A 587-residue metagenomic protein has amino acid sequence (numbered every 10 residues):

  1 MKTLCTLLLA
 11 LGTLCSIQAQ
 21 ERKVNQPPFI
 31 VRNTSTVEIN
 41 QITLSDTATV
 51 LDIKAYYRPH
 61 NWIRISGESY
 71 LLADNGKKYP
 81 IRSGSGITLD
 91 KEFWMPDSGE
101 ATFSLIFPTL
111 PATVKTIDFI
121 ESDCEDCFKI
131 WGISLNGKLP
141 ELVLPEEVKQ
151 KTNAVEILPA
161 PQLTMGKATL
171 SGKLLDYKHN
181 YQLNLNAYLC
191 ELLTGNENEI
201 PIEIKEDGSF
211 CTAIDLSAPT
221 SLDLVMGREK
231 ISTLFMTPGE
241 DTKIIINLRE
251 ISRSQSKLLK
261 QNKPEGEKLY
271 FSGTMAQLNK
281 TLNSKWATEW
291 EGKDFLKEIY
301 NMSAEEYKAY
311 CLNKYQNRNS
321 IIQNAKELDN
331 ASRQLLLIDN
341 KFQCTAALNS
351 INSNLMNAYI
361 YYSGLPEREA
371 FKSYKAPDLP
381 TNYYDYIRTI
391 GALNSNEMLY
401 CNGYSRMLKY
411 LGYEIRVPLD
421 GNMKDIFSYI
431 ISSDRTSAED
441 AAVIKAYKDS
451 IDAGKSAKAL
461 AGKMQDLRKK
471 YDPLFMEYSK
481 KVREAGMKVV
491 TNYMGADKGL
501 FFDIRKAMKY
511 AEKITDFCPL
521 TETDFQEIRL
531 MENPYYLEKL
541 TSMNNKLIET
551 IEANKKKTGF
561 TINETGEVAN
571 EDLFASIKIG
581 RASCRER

Functional and structural regions predicted by a protein language model:
M1-K23: Bacterial Sec-dependent N-terminal signal peptides
E21-D46: Low-complexity, acidic Ser/Thr/Pro/Gly-rich terminal tails and inter-domain linkers that flank the onset of structured
I39-Q41, D90-P96, I106-F107, E199-I202 (+1 more regions): Beta-strand-rich interaction surfaces with strong enrichment in secreted/lumenal proteins
A48-R58: Short, well-ordered beta-strand segments enriched in hydrophobic/aromatic residues
I63-S85, E125-S134: Solvent-exposed beta-hairpin/edge-strand motifs
R82-I117, E121-C124: Short, solvent-exposed, Trp/other aromatic-anchored flexible loops in extracytoplasmic proteins
S85, G132-L328: A non-transmembrane, solvent-exposed segment enriched in polar/low-complexity residues
Q255-S583: Oxidative protein folding and maturation machinery
